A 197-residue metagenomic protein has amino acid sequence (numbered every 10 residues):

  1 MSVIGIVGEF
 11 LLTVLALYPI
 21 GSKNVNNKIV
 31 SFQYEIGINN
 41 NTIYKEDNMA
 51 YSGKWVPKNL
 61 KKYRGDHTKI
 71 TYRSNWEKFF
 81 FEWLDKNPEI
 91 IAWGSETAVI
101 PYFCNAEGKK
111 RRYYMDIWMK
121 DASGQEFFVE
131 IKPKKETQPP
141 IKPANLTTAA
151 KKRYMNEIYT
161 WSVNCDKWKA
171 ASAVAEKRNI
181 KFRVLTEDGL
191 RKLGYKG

Functional and structural regions predicted by a protein language model:
V14, V25, I29-G197: Electrostatic, structured charged patches in enzyme active sites and in nucleic-acid/phosphate-binding
